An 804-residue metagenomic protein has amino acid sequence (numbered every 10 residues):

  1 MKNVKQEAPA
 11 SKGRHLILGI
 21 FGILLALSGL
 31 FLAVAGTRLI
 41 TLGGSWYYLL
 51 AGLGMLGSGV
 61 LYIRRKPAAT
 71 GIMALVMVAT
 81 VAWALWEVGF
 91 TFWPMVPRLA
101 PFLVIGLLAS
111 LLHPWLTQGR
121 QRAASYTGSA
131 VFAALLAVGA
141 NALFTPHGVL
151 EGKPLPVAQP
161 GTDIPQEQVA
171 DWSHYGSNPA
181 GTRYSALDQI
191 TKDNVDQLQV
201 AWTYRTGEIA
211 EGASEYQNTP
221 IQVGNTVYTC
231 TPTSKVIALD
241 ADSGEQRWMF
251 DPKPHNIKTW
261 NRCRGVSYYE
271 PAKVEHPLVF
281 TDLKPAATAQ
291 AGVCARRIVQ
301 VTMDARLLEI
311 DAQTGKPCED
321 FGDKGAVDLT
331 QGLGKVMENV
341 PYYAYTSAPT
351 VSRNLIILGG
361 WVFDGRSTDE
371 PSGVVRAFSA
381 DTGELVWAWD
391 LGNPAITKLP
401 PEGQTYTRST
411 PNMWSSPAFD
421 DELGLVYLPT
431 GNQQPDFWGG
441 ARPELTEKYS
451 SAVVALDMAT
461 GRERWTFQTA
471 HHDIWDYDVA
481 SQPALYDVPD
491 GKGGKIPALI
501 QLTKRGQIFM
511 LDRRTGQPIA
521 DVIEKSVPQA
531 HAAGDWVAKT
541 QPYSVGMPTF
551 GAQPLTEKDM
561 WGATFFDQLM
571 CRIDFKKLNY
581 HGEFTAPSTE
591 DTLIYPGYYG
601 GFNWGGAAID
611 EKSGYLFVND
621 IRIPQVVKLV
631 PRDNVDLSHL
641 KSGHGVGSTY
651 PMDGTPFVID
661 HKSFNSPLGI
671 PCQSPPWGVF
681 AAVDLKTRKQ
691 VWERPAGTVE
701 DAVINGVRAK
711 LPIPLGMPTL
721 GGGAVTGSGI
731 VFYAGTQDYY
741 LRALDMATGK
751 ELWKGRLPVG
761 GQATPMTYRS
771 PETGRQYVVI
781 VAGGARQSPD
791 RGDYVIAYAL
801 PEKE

Functional and structural regions predicted by a protein language model:
K2-K153: Topology signature of small-to-medium multi-pass alpha-helical membrane proteins
V104-T117, R122-T145, L150, A238-Q246 (+5 more regions): Hydrophobic or amphipathic alpha-helical targeting/insertion segments
S129, V138-A186, Q541-F566: N-terminal pre-domain segments of enzymes
W172-G176, A213-T233, W260-R306, P341-T368 (+12 more regions): Repeat-blade elements of multi-bladed beta-propeller folds
P179-A186, E208-A213, I237, D436-F437 (+1 more regions): Short, solvent-exposed loop/turn elements at domain surfaces
S185-V195, V200-Y228, P252-K253, F280-T288 (+2 more regions): Asp/Glu-centered strand-loop micro-motifs enriched in Gly/Pro and often flanked by an aromatic residue
N194-G207, V236-W260, Y268-H276, F280 (+10 more regions): Extracytoplasmic/lumenal domain signature
A418, Q541, V545-Q625, D633-V635 (+2 more regions): Long, low-complexity segments enriched in small/aliphatic residues
